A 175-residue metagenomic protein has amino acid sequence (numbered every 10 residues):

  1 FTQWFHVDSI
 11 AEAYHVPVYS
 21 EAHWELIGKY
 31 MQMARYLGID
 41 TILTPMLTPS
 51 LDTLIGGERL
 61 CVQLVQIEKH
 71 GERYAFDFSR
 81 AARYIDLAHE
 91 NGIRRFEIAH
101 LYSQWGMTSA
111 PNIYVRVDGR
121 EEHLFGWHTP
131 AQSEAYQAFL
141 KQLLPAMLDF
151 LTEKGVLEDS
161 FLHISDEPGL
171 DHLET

Functional and structural regions predicted by a protein language model:
F1-H70, A82, D86-R95, A99-Q104: An acidic-aromatic substrate-binding cleft motif
W4-E25, C61-S79, H123-F139, D159-L170: The substrate-binding groove and active-site-proximal loops of carbohydrate-active enzymes, especially glycoside
K29-Q32, S79, R83-D86, Q142-F150 (+1 more regions): Alpha-helical scaffolding segments of alpha/beta enzyme cores, especially the outer helices of TIM-barrel or partial
M46, I93-E174: Active-site groove signature of glycoside hydrolases
